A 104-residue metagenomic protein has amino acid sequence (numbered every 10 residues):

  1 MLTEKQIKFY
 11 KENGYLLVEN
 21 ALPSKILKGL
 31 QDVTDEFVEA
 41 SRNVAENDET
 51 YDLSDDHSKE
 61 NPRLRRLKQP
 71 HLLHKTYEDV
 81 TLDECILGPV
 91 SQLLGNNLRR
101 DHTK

Functional and structural regions predicted by a protein language model:
M1-E12, E19-K104: Non-heme Fe(II)-dependent double-stranded beta-helix
